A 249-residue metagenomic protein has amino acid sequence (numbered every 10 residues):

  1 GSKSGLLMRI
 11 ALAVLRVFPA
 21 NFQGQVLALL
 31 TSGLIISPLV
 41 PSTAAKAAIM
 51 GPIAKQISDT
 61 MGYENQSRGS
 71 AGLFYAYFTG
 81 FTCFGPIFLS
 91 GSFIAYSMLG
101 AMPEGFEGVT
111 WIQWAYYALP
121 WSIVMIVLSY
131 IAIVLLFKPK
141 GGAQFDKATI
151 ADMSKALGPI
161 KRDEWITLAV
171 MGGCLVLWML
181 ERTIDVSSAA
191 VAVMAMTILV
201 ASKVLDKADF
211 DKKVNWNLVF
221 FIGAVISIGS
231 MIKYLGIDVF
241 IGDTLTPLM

Functional and structural regions predicted by a protein language model:
G1, I53-T60, A195-V204, M249: Alpha-helical transmembrane segments and their membrane-interface exit regions
G1-A13, L199-F210: C-terminal ends of transmembrane helices
G1-G5, P38-M50, W178-A195: Alpha-helical transmembrane segments and their immediate interhelical/interface regions in integral membrane proteins
K3-M8, N21, Q25, L30 (+7 more regions): Transmembrane alpha-helical segments of multi-pass membrane transport proteins and ion-pumping complexes
R9-P19, P52, Q56-D59, K155 (+2 more regions): Short amphipathic alpha-helical coupling elements at transmembrane boundaries
V14-I87, F93-G105: Hydrophobic transmembrane alpha-helices that form the pore/transport pathway of multi-pass ion and small-solute
F106, Q113-D243: Hydrophobic transmembrane alpha-helices of multi-pass small-molecule transporters
